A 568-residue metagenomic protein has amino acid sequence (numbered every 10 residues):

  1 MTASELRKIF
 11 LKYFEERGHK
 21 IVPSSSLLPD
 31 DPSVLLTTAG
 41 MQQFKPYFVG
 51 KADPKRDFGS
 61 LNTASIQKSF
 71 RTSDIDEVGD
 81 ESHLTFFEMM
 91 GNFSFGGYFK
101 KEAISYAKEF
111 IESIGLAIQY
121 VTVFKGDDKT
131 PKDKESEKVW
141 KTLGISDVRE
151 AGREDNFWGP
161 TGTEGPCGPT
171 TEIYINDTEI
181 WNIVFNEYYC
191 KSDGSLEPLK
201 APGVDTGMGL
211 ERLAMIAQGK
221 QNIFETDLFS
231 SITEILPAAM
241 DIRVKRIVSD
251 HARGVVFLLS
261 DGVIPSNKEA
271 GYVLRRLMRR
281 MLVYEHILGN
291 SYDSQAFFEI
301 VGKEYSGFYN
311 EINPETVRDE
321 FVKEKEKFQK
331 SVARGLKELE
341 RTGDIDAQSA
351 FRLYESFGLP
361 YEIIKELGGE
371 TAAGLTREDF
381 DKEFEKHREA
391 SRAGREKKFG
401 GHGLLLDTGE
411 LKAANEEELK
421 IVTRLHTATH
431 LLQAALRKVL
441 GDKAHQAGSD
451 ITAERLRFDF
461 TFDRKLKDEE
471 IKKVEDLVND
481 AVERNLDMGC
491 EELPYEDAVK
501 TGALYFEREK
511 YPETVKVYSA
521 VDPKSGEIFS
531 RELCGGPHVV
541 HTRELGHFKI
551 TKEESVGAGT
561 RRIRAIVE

Functional and structural regions predicted by a protein language model:
M1-E568: A glycine- and charged-residue-rich anion-binding loop/surface
